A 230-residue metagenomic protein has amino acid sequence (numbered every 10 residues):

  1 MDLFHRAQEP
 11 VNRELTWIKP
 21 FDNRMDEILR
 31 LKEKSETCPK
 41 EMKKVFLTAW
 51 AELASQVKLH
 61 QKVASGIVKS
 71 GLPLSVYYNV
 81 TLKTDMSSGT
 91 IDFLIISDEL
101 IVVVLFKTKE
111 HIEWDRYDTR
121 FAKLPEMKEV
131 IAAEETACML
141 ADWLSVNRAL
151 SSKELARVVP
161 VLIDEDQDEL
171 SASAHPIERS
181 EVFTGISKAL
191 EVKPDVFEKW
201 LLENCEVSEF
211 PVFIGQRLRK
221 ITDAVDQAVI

Functional and structural regions predicted by a protein language model:
M1-G89, I96-V102, E110-I230: Surface-exposed interaction regions that form or flank ligand-binding interfaces
